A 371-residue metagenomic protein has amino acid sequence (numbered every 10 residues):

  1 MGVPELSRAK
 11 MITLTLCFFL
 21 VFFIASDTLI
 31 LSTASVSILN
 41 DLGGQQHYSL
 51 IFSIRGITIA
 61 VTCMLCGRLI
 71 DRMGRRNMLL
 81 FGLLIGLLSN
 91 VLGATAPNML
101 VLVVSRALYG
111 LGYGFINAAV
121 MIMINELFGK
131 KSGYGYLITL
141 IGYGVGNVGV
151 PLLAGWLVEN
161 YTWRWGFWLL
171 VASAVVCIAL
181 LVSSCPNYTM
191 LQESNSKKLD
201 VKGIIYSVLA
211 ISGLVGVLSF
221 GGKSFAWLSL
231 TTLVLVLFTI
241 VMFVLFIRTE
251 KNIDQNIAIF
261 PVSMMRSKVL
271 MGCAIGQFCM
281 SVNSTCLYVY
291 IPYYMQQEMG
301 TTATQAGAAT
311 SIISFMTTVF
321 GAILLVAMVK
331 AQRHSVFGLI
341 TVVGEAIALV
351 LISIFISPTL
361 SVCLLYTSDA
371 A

Functional and structural regions predicted by a protein language model:
K10, L14-F23, L31-T33, S89 (+1 more regions): 12-transmembrane solute porter fold
I24, R55, I59, T139-N147 (+2 more regions): Structural signature of transmembrane alpha-helices in multi-pass secondary transporters
A34-I59: Extracellular/periplasmic helix-loop-helix junction of adjacent transmembrane segments in MFS-like secondary
I38-L39, L69-I70, W156-Y161, M295-Q296 (+1 more regions): Interfacial helix-cap and linker-helix signal at transmembrane-aqueous boundaries of multi-pass secondary transporters
Q45-I54, L230, T301-I313: Loop-to-transmembrane helix entry
S53-G67, S311-F320: Central cavity-lining transmembrane alpha-helices of secondary-active solute carriers, predominantly the Major
C63-K202: Helix-loop-helix hairpins in multi-pass membrane proteins, especially solute transporters
N160-I275: Hydrophobic transmembrane-helix bundles of small-molecule transporters
